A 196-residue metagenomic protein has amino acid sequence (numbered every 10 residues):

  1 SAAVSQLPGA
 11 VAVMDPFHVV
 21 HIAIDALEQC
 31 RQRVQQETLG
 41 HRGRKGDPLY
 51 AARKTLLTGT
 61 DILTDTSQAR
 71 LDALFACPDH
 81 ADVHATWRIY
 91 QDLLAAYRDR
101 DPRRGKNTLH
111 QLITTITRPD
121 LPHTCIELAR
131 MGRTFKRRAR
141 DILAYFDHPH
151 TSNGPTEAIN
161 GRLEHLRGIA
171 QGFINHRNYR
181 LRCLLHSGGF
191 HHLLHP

Functional and structural regions predicted by a protein language model:
S1-L7, F17-H21, G40-P196: Acidic/histidine-rich catalytic cores and adjacent linkers of DNA breakage/strand-transfer/modification proteins
S5-M14, R31: A short alpha->loop->secondary-structure connector
P16-G40: Short alpha-helix plus adjacent loop in nuclease-associated cores
